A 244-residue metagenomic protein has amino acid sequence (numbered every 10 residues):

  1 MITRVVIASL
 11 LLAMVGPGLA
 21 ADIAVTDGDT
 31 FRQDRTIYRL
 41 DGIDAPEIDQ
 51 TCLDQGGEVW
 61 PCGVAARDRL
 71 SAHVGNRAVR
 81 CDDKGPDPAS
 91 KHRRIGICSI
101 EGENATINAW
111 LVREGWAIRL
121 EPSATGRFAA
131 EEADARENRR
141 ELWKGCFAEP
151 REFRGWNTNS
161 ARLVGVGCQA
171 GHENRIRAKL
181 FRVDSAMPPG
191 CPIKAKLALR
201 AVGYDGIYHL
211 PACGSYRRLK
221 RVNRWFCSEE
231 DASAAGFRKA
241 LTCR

Functional and structural regions predicted by a protein language model:
I2-A8: Sec-dependent signal peptide recognition, specifically the positively charged N-region followed immediately by
L10, D41-A45, V79, A105 (+2 more regions): N-terminal leader and targeting sequences that precede the mature domain
V15-G16: N-terminal signal peptide c-region/cleavage motif recognized by signal peptidases
L19-W116: Electropositive
L40, L111, A135, Y208-H209: Bulky hydrophobic/aromatic "packing anchor" residues in well-ordered structure
P46, R69-R77, E114-I118, E131-D134 (+2 more regions): Structured segments of extracytoplasmic/periplasmic soluble domains in secreted or envelope-associated proteins
A66-L70, E103, I107-N108, V112 (+4 more regions): Stable alpha-helical elements in mature extracytoplasmic
I118-G126, E141-R244: Mature, structured domains enriched in cysteine- and short glycine motifs
